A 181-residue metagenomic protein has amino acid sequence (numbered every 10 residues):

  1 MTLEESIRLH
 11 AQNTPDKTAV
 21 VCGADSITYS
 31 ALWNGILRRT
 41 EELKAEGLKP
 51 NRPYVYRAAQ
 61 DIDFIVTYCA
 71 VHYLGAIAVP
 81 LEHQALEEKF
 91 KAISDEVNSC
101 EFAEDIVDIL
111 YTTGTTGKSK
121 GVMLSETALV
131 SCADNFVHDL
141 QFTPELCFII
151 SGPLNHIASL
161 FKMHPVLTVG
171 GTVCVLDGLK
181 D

Functional and structural regions predicted by a protein language model:
R8, D16-G47, C69, L86 (+3 more regions): Conserved AMP-binding/adenylate-forming core of the ANL superfamily
P15-T18, E96-Y111, K118, Q141-C147: Conserved pre-ATP/AMP-binding loop-to-beta segment of ANL
G23, I109, S151-G152, L176: Short hydrophobic "strand-cap" motifs at the C-terminus of beta-strands
D25, T40-Q84, P153: Conserved AMP-binding/adenylate-forming
T28-S30, V107-D134: Conserved AMP-binding A3 loop
Y54, V71, I106, T112-T115 (+2 more regions): Conserved S/T- and glycine-rich ATP-binding loop of Class I adenylate-forming
A58, A76-I93, G171-D181: ATP-dependent adenylate-forming carboxylate-activation enzymes
V130-C147, N155-D181: Conserved AMP-binding/adenylation subdomain of ANL enzymes
